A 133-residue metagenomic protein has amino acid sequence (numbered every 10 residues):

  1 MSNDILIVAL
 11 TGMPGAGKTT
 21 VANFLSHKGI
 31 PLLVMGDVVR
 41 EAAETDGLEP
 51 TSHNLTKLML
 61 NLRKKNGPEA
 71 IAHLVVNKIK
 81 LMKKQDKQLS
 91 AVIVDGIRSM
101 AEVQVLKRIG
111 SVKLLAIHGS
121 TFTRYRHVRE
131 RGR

Functional and structural regions predicted by a protein language model:
M1-L6: Extreme N-terminal, non-catalytic leader segments that precede Walker-type/kinase nucleotide-binding cores
M13, L25: P-loop (Walker A) phosphate-binding loop of NTP-binding proteins
K18: Conserved lysine of the Walker
V21-A22: Post-Walker A alpha-helix
H27-L32, L114: Conserved beta-strand scaffold positions in the cores of enzyme catalytic domains, especially in NTP/NDP-utilizing
I30-I93, I97-E102: ATP-dependent small-molecule kinase phosphotransfer cores that center on conserved nucleotide phosphate-binding segments
T45, S52-K57, Q104-V105, I109-R133: A glycine- and Lys/Arg-enriched "phosphate-lid" helix/loop adjacent to the NTP-binding pocket of small-molecule kinases
